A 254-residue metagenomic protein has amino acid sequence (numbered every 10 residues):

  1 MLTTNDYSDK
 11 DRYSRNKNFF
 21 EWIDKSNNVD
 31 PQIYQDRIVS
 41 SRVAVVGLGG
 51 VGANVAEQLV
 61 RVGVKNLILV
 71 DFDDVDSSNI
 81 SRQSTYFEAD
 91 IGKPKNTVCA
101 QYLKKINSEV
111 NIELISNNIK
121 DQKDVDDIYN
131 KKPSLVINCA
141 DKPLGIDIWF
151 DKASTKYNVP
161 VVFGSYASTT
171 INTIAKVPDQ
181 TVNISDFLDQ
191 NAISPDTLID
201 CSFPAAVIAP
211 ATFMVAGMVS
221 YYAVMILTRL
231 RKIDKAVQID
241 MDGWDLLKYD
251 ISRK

Functional and structural regions predicted by a protein language model:
M1-V43: N-terminal charged helix/coil linker that caps or initiates catalytic domains
D36-D76: Glycine-rich adenosine-cofactor-binding loop
V55-A56, C99, F150: Hydrophobic residues within alpha-helices that form the first helical element adjacent to the glycine-rich loop
L69-N107: Glycine-rich phosphate-binding loop and adjoining beta1-alpha1-beta2 segment of Rossmann-like nucleotide-binding folds
G92, N96-D147: A structured beta-alpha segment of the ubiquitous adenosine-cofactor-binding alpha/beta core
K120, K132-V215, M225, L246-K254: E1/E1-like adenylate-forming module used to activate ubiquitin-like modifiers and sulfur-carrier proteins
G217-I233: Oxidoreductase and adenylate-handling cofactor-binding alpha/beta cores
T228-K254: A short, charged, Gly/Pro-tolerant segment at domain boundaries
